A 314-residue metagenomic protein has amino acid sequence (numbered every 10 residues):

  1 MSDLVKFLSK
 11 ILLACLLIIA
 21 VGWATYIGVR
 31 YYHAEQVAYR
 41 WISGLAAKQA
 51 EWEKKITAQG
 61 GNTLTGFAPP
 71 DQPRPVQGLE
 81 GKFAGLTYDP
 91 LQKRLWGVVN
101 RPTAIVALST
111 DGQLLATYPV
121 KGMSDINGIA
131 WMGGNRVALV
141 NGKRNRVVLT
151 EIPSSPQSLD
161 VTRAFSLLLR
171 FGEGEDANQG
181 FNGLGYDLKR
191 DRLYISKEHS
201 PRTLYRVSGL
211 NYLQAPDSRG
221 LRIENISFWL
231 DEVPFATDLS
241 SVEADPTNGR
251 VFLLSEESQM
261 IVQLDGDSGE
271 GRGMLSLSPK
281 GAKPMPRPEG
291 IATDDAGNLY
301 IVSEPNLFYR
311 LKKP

Functional and structural regions predicted by a protein language model:
S2-P314: Sequence/structural signature of beta-propeller domains
